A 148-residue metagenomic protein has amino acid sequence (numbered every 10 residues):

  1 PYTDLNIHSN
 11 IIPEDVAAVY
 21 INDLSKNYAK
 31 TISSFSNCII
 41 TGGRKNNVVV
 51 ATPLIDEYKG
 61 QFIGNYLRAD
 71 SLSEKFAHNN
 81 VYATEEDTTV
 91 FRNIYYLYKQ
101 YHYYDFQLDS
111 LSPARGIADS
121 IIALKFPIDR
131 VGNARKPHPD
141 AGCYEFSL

Functional and structural regions predicted by a protein language model:
P1-D105: Predominantly extracellular beta-rich ligand-binding scaffolds that present long acidic/polar faces for carbohydrate
Y101-D105, D109-L148: Surface beta-loop-beta hairpin patches that serve as ligand-binding interfaces in beta-rich domains
